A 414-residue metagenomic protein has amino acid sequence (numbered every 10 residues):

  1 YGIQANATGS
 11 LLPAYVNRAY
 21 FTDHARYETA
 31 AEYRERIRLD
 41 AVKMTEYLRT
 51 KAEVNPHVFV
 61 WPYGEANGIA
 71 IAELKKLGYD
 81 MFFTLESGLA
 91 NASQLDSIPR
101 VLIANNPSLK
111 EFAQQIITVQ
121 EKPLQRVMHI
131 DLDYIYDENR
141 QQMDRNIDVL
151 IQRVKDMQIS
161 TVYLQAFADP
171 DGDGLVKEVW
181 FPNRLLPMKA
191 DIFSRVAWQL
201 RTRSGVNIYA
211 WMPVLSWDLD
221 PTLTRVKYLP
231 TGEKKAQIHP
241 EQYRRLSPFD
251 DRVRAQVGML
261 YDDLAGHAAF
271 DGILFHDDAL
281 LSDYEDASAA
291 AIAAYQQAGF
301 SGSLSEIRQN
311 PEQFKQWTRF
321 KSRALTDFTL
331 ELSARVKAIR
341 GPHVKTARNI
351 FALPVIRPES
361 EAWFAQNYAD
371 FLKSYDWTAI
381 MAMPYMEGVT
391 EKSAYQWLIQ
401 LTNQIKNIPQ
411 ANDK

Functional and structural regions predicted by a protein language model:
Y1, D271, H276, Q297-K315 (+1 more regions): Aromatic- and acid-rich polysaccharide-binding/catalytic face of secreted or lumenal carbohydrate-active enzymes
Y1-E65, I98, R244: Metal-dependent polysaccharide deacetylase catalytic core of the NodB/CE4 family, i.e., the active-site-bearing domain
Y1-V16, L175-L186, S216-P240, F275-I307: Aromatic- and acidic-residue-enriched segments that line the glycan-binding/catalytic groove of carbohydrate-active
V54-P62, M81, G205-L219, L274-S282 (+2 more regions): Aromatic-lined carbohydrate-recognition surfaces of secreted/lumenal glycan-active proteins
E65-V101, L219-D220, D283, V344-P384: Substrate-binding cleft/loops of secretory-pathway carbohydrate-active enzymes
K122-H129, D133-Q142, N207-A268, P311: Active-site-adjacent "subsite" loops/lids of carbohydrate-active enzymes
R145-G172, G266-G272, F371-A379: Catalytic domains of carbohydrate-active enzymes, especially glycoside hydrolases
D148-K155, A168-P213, Q313-H343, Y395: Aromatic-lined substrate-binding rim segments of carbohydrate-active enzymes
